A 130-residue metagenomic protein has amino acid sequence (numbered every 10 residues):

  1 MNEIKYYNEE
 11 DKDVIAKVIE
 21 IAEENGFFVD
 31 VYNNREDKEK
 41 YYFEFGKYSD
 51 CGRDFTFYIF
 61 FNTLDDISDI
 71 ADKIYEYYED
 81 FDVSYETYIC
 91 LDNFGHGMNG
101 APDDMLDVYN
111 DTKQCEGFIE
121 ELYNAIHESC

Functional and structural regions predicted by a protein language model:
N2, Y7, K40, D54-Y58 (+1 more regions): Intrinsically disordered, low-complexity regulatory regions enriched in serine/threonine/proline and acidic residues
N2-D54: Negatively charged, low-complexity tracts enriched in Asp/Glu with abundant Ser/Thr
